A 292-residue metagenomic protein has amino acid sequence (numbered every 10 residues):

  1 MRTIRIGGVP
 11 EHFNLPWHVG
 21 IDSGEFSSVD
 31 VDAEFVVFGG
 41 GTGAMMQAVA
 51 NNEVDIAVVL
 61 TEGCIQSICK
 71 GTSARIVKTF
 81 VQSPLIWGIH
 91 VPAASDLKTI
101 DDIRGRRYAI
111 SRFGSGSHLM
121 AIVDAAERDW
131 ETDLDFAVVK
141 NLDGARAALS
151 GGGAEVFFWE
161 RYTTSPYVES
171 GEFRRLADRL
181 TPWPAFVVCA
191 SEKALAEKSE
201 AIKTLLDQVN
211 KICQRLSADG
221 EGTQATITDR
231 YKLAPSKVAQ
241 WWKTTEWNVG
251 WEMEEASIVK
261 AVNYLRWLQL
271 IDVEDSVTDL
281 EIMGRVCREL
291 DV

Functional and structural regions predicted by a protein language model:
R2-R128, F136-V139, E155-R161, R174-L176 (+1 more regions): Short, glycine-/small- and polar/acidic-enriched structural segments that line small-molecule recognition paths
D32, E131, I271: Conserved H-loop
A94-D102, E131, K193-I202: Short helix-loop capping/hinge motifs at secondary-structure junctions, enriched in acidic/polar residues
L134-A145, D279-L280: Short, surface-exposed recognition loops or helix-turn segments adjacent to catalytic cores
D143-D229: Pocket-lining segment of extracytoplasmic ligand-binding domains
K198-D272: Secondary-structure end/capping motifs
R266-V292: Conserved C-terminal helix/tail region of periplasmic/extracytoplasmic solute-binding proteins
